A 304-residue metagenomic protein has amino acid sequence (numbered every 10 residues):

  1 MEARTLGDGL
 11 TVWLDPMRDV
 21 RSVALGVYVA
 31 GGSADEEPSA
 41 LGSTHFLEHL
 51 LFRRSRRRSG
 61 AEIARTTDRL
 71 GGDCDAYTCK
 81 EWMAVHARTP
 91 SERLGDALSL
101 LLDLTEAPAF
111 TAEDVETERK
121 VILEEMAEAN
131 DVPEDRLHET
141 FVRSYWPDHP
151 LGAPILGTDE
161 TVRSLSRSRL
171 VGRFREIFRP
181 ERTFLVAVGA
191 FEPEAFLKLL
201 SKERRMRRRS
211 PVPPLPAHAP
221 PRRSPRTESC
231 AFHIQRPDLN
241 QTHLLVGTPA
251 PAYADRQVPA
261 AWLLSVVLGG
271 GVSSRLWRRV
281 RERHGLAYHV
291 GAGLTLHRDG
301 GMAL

Functional and structural regions predicted by a protein language model:
E2-G7, F232-Q235: Short acidic-hydrophobic surface loop/beta-edge motif
T5, W13-P16, G60-P216, P251-A252 (+3 more regions): Charge-rich, well-structured scaffold segments of protease-associated domains
P16-T67, R256-L268, L276-V280: Active/ligand-binding-proximal structured segments within catalytic/core domains that scaffold catalytic residues
M17, G26-Y28, V212-S273: His/Glu-based metal-binding/catalytic segments typifying zinc-dependent metallopeptidases
S22-A24, R182, Q241, M302: Conserved catalytic motifs of the protein kinase core domain
H45, H49, H149, H243 (+1 more regions): Histidine-centered active-site/metal-ligand motif
